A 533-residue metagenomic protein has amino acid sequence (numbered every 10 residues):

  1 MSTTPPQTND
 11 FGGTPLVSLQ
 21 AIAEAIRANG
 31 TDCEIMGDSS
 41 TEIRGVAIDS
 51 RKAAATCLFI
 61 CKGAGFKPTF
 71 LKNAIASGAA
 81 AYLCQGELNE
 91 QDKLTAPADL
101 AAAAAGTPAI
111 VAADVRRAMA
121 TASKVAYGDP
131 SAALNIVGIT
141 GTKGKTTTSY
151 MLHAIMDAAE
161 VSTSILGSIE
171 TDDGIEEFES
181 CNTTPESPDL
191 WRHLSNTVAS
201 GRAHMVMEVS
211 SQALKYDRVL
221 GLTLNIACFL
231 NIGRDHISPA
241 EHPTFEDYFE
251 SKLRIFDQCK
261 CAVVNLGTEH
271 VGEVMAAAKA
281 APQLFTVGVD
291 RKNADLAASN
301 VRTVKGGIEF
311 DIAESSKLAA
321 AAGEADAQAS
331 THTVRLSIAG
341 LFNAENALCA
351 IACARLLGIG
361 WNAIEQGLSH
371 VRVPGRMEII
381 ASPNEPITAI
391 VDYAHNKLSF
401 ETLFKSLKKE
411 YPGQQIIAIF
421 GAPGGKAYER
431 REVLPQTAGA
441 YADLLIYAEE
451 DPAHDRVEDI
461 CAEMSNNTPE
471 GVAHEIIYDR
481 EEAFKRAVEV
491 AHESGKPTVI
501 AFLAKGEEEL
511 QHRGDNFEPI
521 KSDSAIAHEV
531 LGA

Functional and structural regions predicted by a protein language model:
M1-R27, A53-L58, A64-K67, K72 (+4 more regions): ATP-dependent carboxylate-amine ligase
M1-T121, A297, A320-E324, A339 (+2 more regions): N-terminal leader/targeting and accessory segments in enzymes
I22, C57, A74, A122 (+13 more regions): Residue-level signal for inorganic ion chemistry
T56, E90, L100-A103, S200 (+3 more regions): Acidic, Mg2+-coordinating active-site environments of NTP-dependent enzymes
I75-A76, V198, L220, H492: Non-catalytic positions within long, well-ordered alpha-helices that form the structural scaffold/packing of enzyme
A76, A80-G86, A262-L266, I417-F420 (+1 more regions): Short internal beta-strands
L83-A98, G167-E170, L266-H270, V289-D290 (+1 more regions): Short, polar loop motifs at secondary-structure junctions
A118-L266, H270-A281, A354, Y411: Phosphate-binding loop of NTP-binding sites
